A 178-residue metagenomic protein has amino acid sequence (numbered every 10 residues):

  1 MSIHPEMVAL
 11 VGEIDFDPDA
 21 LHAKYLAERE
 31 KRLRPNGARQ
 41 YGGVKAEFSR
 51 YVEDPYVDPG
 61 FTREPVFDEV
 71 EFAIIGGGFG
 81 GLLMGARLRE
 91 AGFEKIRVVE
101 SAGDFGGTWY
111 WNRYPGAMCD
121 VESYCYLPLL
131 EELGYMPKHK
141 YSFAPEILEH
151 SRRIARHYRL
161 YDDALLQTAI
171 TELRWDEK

Functional and structural regions predicted by a protein language model:
M1-E71, E90-A91, E149, R174: Extreme N-terminal leader/targeting segments of oxidoreductases
H4-A9, A20, K24, R34 (+1 more regions): Glycine-rich active-site loop/strand segments that organize a redox cofactor
E13, G76, G80, H139: Conserved aromatic-histidine-acidic binding/catalytic patches
R63-V99: N-terminal Rossmann-like FAD-binding beta1-loop-alpha1 element of flavoenzymes
G103-D104: Helix N-cap at the beta1-alpha1 junction of Rossmann-like dinucleotide-binding domains, i.e., the first residues
P145-A164: Helical element adjacent to the flavin cofactor pocket in flavoenzyme catalytic cores
L166-K178: A conserved short coil-to-beta-strand element within the FAD-binding core of flavoproteins
